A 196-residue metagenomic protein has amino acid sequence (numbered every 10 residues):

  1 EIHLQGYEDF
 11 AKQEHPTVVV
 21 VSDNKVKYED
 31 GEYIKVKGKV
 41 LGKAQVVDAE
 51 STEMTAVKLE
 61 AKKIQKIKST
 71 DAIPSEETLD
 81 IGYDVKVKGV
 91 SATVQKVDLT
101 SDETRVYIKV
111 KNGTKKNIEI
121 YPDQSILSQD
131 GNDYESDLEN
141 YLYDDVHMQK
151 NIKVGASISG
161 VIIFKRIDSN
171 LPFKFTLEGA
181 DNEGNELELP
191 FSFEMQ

Functional and structural regions predicted by a protein language model:
E1-D71: OB-fold single-stranded nucleic acid-binding module
I2-N24, T100-S101, K111-G160, G179-Q196: The feature marks short-to-medium sequence segments in extracytoplasmic or secretory-pathway proteins
N24-V26, V36-K37, G42, H147-K150 (+2 more regions): Histidine- and aromatic-rich ligand-binding microenvironments
I34, T104-V106, I158: Hydrophobic core residues within well-ordered beta-strands of beta-rich domains
A44, T93-L99: Short amphipathic beta-strand and strand-loop transition segments with alternating hydrophobic
A49-K88, Y121-S128, I152-Q196: Surface-exposed edge beta-strand/loop patches
Q95, R105-G113, I163: Short edge beta-strand/loop segments characteristic of extracellular beta-sandwich folds
T100-E103, N170: Extended extracellular/luminal ectodomain segments enriched in beta-structured repeat modules
